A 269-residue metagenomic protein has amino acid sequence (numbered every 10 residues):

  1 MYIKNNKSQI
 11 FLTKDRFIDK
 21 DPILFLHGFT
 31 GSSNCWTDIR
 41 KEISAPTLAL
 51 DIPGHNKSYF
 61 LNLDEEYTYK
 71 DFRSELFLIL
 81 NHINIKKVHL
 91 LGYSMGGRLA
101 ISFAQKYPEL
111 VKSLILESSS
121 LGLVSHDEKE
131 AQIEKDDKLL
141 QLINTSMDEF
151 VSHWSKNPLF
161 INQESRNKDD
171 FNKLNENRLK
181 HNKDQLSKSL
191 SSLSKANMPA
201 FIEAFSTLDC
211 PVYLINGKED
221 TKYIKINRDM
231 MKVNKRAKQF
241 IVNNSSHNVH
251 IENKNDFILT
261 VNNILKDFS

Functional and structural regions predicted by a protein language model:
M1-D21, S44-A45, I85-K86, N262 (+1 more regions): Alpha/beta-hydrolase fold catalytic core
S8-F60: Conserved HGGG/HGGXW glycine-rich cap/lid loop of the alpha/beta-hydrolase fold
T37, K41, L48-L91, L259: Active-site loop/oxyanion-hole signature of alpha/beta-hydrolase fold enzymes
G92-G96, A100: Gly/Ala-rich beta-loop-alpha elbow adjacent to hydrolase catalytic centers
Q105, K112-I143: Flexible "cap/lid" loop of the alpha/beta hydrolase fold
L179-R228: Conserved serine/cysteine hydrolase catalytic core
M231-N248: Catalytic histidine neighborhood in serine/cysteine hydrolases with alpha/beta-hydrolase-type architecture
S245-K254, I258: Catalytic histidine-centered segment of alpha/beta-hydrolase-like enzymes
